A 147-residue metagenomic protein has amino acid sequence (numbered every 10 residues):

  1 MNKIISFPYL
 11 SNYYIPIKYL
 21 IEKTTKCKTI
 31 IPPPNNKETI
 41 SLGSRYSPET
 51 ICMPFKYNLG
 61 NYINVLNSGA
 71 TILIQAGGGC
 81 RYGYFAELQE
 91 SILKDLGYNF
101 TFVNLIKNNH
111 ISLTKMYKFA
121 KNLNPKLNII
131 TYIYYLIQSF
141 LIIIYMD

Functional and structural regions predicted by a protein language model:
M1-D147: An N-terminal assembly and electron-transfer interface module characteristic of large anaerobic redox and radical
